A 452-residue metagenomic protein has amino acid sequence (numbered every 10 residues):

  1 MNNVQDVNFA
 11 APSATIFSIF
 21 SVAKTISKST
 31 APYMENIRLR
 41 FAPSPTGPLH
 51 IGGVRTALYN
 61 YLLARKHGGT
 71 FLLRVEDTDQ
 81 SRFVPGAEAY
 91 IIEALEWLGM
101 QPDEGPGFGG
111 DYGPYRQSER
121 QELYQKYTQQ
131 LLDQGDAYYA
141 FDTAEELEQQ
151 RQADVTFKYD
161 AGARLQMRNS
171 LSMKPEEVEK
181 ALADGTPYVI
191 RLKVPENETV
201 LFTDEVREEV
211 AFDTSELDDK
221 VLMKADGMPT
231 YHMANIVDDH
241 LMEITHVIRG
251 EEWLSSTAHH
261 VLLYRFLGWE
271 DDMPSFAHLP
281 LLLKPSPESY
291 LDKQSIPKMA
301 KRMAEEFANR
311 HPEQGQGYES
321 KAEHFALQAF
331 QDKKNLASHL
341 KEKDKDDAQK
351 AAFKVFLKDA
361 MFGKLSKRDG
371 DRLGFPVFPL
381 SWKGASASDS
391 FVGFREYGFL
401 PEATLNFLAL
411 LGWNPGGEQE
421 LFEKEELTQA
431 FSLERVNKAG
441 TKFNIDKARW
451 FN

Functional and structural regions predicted by a protein language model:
V4, N8-F9, I16-P48, K66-F71 (+8 more regions): Non-catalytic terminal extensions that flank enzyme cores
Y33-A94, K220, A225-S256: N-terminal catalytic cores of NTP/NDP-binding nucleotidyl/phosphoryl-transfer enzymes
N60, I91, L131, G135 (+5 more regions): Residue-level signal for inorganic ion chemistry
A89-Y112: A glycine-rich helix N-cap at a beta->alpha junction
E104-K126: Aromatic/His-enriched, Gly/Pro-containing loop or helix-boundary segments that lie immediately adjacent to catalytic
Y115-L123, P280-Y290, Q429, E434: Short, conserved secondary-structure transition motifs
Y139, T143-F362, S366-K367, R372 (+3 more regions): Active-site cores that bind ATP or allylic diphosphates and position pyrophosphate for catalysis
